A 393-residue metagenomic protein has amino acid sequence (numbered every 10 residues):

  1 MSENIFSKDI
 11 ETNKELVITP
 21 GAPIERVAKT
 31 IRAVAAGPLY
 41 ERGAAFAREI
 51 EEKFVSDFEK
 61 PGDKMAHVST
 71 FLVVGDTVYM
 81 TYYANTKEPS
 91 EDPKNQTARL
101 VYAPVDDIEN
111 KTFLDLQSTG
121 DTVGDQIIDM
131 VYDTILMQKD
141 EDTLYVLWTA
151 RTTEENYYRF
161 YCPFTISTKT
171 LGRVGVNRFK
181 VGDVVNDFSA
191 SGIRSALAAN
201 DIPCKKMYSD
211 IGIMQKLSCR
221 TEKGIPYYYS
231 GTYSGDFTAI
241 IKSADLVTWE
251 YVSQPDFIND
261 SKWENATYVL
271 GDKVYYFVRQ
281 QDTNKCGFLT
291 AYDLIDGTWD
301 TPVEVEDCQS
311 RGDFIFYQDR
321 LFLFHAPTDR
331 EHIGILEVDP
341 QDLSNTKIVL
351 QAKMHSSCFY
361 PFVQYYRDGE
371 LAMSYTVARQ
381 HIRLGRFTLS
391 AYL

Functional and structural regions predicted by a protein language model:
M1-A35: Short, low-complexity N-terminal tether/leader segments at secretion or assembly junctions of large, surface-exposed
A28-K64, L72-D129, M137-R311, I315-S356 (+2 more regions): Beta-rich carbohydrate-recognition and catalytic domains
F359-P361: C-terminal regions of proteins
